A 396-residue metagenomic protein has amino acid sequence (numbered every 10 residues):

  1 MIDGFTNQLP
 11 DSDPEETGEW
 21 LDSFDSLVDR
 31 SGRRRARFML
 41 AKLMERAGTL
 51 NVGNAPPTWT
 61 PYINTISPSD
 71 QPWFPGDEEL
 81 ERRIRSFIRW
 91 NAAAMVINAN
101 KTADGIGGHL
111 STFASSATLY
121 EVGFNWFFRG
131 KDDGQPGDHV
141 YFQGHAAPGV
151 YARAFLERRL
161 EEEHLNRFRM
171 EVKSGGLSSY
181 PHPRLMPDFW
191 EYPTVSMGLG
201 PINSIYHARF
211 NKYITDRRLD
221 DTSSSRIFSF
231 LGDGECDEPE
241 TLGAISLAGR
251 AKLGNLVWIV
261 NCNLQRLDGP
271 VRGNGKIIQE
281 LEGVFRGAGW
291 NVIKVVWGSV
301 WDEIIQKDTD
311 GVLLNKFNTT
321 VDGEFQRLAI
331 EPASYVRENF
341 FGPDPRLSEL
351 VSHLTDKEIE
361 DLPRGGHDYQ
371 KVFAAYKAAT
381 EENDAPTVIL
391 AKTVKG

Functional and structural regions predicted by a protein language model:
G4-E16: N-terminal acidic leader/helix
D13-A47, G53: Amphipathic alpha-helical packing elements
P56-P57, I63, S67: Extended, charge-enriched "interface" segments that sit outside catalytic cores
Q71, P75-I88, A92-T102, H109-A251 (+1 more regions): Cofactor-binding active-site loop characterized by glycine-rich and histidine/acidic residues
D138, S225-F228, L256, A385-T393: Generic beta-sheet signal
V140-Q143, N255-N263: Short internal beta-strands
G249-G254, E382: Short, conserved loop/helix-junction motifs that constitute active-site signature segments in enzyme catalytic cores
C262-G396: Long, well-ordered, tryptophan-enriched scaffold segments
